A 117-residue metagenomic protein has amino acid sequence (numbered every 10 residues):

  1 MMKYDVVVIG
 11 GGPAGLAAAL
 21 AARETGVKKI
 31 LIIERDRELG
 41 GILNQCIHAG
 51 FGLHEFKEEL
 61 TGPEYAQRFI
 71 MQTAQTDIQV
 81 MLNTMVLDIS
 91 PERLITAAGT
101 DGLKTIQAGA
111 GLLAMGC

Functional and structural regions predicted by a protein language model:
M1-I9, A66-C117: FAD-binding core/adjacent interface of flavoenzyme oxidoreductases
Y4-R68: Beta1-alpha1 glycine-rich phosphate/pyrophosphate-binding loop at the start of Rossmann-like nucleotide-binding domains
